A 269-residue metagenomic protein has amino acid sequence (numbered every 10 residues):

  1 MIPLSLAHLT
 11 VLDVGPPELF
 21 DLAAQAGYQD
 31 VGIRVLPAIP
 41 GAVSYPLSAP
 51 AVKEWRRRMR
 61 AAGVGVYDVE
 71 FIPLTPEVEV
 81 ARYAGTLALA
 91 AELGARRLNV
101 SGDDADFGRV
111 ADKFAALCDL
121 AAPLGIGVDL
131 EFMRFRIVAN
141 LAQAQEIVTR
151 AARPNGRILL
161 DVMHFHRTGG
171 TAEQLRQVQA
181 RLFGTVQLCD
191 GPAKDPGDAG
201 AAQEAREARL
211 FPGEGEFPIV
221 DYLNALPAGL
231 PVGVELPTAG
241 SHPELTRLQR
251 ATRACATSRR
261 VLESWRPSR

Functional and structural regions predicted by a protein language model:
M1-S5, D13-D30, K53, R60-A62 (+3 more regions): Histidine-acidic metal/acid-base catalytic patches
A7-V11, R34-A38, F71-L74, G102-A105 (+4 more regions): Active-site beta-loop-alpha junctions enriched in small/polar residues
E18, R58, A62-G65, P73-I158 (+2 more regions): Active-site acidic/histidine proton-transfer and metal-coordination neighborhood in alpha/beta enzyme cores
G32, G65-E70: Short, conserved beta-strand segments within well-ordered enzyme catalytic domains that often line or immediately flank
G32-R56: Glycine-rich, proline-tolerant flexible connector loops at the mouths of alpha/beta enzymes
I39-P46, I72-L87, A199-L210, H242-T246: Surface-exposed, active-site-proximal loop segments in enzymatic domains
P40, P76, F107, V138 (+2 more regions): Alpha-helix termini
S48, Y83, V110, G215 (+1 more regions): Short, conserved glycine- and acidic-residue-centered signature motifs in active-site or ligand-binding loops
